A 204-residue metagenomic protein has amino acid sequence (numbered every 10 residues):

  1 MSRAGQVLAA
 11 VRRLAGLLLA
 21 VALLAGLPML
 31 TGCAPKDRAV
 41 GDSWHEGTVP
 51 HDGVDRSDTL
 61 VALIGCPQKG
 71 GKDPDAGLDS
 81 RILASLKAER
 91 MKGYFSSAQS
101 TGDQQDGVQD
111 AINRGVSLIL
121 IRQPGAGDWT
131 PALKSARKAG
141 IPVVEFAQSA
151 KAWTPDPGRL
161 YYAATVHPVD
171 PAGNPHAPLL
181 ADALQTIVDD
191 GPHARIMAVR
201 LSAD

Functional and structural regions predicted by a protein language model:
P28-G32: C-terminal motif of bacterial Sec signal peptides marking the signal peptidase cleavage site
C33-D37: Bacterial signal peptide processing site
P50-D73: Short beta-strand segments enriched in small/hydrophobic residues
L86-A98, Y162, V166: Short beta-strand elements in bilobed, periplasmic/extracellular small-molecule ligand-binding domains
S96-S97, L120-R122, P142-W153: Short beta-strand elements of ligand-binding domains
Q105-G115: Short, well-structured alpha-helical segments in soluble
Q148-H167: Glycine-rich, charge-decorated loop segments at or immediately adjacent to ligand/cofactor-binding or catalytic sites
N174-D204: A charged, well-structured terminal subsegment
